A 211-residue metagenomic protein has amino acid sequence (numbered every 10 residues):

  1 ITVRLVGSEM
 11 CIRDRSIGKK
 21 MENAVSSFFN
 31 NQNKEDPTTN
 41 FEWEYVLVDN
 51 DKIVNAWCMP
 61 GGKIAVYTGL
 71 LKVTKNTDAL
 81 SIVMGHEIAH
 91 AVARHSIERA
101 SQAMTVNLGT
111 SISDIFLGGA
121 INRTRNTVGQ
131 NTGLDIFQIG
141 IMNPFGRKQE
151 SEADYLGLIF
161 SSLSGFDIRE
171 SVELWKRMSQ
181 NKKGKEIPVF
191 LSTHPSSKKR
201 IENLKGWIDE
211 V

Functional and structural regions predicted by a protein language model:
I1-G7, C11-I12: Single conserved hydrophobic/aromatic residue that forms the stacking wall/gate of nucleotide- or nucleobase-binding
R13-I17: Short, structured surface segments that line ligand/substrate-binding pockets
K19-K20, N50-K52, G61-G62, G69-L71 (+3 more regions): Solvent-exposed coil/turn segments that connect beta secondary-structure elements in extracytoplasmic/periplasmic
N23-K52, R94, M142-V211: C-terminal capping/extension segments of zinc metalloprotease domains
I64-A65, G85, A91, V128-G146: Catalytic-site beta-strand/loop segments enriched in glycine and acidic/polar residues
V66, I82-H90, R94-H95, T110 (+1 more regions): Active-site recognition of the HExxH zinc-binding catalytic motif
L70-L71, K75-A79, I88-T105, L117-A120: Catalytic Zn2+-binding segment of zinc metalloproteases
M104-A120, R125, G129-I141: Membrane-active amphipathic alpha-helices enriched in small hydrophobic residues
